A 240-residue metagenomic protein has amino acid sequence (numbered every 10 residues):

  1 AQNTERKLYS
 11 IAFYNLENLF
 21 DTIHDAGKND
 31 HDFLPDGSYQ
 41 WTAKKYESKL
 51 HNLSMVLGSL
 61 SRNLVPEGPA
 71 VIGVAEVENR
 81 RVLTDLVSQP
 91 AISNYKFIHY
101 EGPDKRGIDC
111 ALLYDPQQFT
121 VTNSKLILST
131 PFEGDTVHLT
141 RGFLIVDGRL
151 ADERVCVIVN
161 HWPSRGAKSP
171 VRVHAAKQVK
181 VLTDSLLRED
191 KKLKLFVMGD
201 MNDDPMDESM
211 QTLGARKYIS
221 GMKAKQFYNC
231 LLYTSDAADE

Functional and structural regions predicted by a protein language model:
Q2-N94, Y100-I108, A176-K177: N-terminal, active-site-proximal structural segment of metallo-dependent hydrolase catalytic domains
S10-N18, N123, R154-S164: Active-site-proximal beta-strand elements of phosphoester/diester hydrolases
L16, V77, W162, D200-M201: Active-site metal-binding loops of divalent metal-dependent hydrolases
V71-G73, V77-R154: Structured beta-strand-rich core segments of catalytic domains in phosphoester-bond hydrolases
N79-R81, K105-G107, R165, N202-D207: Active-site environment of divalent metal-dependent phosphoester hydrolases
L187-L213: Metal-dependent active-site segment of extracytoplasmic phospho-/sulfohydrolases and closely related
Y233-A238: Conserved small/polar residues in nucleotide/adenosyl-binding loops
